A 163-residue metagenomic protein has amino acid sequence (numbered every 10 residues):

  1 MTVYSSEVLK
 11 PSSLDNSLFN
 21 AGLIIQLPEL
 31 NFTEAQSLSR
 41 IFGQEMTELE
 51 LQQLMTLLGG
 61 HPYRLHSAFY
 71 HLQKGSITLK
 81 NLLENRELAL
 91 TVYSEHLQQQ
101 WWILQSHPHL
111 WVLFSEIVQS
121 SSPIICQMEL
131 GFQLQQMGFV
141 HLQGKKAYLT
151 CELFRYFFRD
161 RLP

Functional and structural regions predicted by a protein language model:
M1, L23-I25, K80: Hydrophobic/aromatic beta-strand patches that form the interior of the parallel beta-sheet core in alpha/beta enzyme
M1-D15: Sensor-1/coupling segment of RecA-like P-loop NTPase cores
S5-L9, F32, H71-L72, V140 (+1 more regions): Short, solvent-exposed loop/turn segments at secondary-structure junctions
L14-G22: Short glycine/proline- and charge-enriched loop/turn segments that cap or connect secondary-structure elements
A21-E50: Conserved small helical "lid"/interfacial subdomain of P-loop NTPases
Q36, F69, F158-R159: A short local structural element in Rossmann-fold oxidoreductases
E45-L54, L58-F139, E152: Winged-helix-like regulatory helical subdomains adjacent to P-loop NTPase cores
K74, F139-P163: Short capping/hinge segments at domain boundaries that bridge a core fold to an adjacent linker or tail
